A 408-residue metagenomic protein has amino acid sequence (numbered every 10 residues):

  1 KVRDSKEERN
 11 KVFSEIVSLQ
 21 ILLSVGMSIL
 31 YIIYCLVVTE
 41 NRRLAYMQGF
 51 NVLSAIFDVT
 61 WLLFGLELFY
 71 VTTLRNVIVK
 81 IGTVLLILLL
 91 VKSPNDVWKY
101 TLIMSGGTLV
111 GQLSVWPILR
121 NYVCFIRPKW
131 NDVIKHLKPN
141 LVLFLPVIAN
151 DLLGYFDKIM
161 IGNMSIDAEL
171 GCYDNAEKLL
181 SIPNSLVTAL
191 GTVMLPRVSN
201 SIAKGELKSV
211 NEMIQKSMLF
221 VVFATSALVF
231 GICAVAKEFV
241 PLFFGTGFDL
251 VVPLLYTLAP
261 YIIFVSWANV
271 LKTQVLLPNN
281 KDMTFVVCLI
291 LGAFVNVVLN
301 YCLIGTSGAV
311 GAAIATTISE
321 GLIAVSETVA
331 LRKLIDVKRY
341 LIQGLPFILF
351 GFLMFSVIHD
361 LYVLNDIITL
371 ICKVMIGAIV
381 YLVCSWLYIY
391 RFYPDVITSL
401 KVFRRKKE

Functional and structural regions predicted by a protein language model:
K1-S5, S14-V17, A176, L180-M218 (+2 more regions): Helix-loop junctions and terminal segments of transmembrane helices in multi-pass membrane transport/translocation
E7-L22, L137, E206-V235, V252-L255: Interfacial transmembrane-helix starts/ends
Y34-V52, I232-F264: Interfacial segments at transmembrane-helix termini and the short loops linking adjacent helices
M47-G65, R75-T83, Y100-W116, P146 (+7 more regions): Short runs within selected transmembrane alpha-helices of multi-pass transporters and secretion channels
Y70-T73, V97-M104, L113-G154, I159 (+5 more regions): Interhelical loop/hinge segments that connect adjacent transmembrane helices in multipass membrane
L89-S93, D151-P183, V193-S201, I232 (+3 more regions): Helix-terminus/linker motif at the lipid-water interface of multi-pass membrane proteins
V142, D157-I159, G171-T188, K216-F220 (+3 more regions): Alpha-helical transmembrane segments of polytopic membrane transporters and translocases
V357-E408: Membrane-proximal transmembrane or re-entrant/amphipathic helices at the cytosolic face
